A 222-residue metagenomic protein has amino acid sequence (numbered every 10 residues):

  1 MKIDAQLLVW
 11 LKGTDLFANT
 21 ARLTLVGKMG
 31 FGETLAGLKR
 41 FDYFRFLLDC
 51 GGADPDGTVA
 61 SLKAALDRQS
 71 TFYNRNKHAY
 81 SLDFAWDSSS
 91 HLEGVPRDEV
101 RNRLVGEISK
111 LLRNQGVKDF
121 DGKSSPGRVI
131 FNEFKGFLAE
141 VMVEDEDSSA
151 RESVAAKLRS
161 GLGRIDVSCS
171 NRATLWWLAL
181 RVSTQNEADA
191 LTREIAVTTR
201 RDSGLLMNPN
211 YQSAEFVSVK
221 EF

Functional and structural regions predicted by a protein language model:
M1-F222: Core nucleic-acid recognition elements
